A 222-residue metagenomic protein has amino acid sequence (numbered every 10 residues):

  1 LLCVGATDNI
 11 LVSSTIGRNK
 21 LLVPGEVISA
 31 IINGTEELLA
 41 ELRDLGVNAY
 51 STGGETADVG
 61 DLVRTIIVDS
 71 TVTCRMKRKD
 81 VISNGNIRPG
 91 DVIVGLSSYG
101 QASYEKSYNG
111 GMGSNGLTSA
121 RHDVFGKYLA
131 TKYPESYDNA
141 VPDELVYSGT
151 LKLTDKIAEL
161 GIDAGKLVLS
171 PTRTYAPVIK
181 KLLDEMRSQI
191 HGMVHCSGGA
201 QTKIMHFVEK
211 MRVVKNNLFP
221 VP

Functional and structural regions predicted by a protein language model:
L1-P222: Helix-biased detector of long, well-ordered alpha-helical tracts
